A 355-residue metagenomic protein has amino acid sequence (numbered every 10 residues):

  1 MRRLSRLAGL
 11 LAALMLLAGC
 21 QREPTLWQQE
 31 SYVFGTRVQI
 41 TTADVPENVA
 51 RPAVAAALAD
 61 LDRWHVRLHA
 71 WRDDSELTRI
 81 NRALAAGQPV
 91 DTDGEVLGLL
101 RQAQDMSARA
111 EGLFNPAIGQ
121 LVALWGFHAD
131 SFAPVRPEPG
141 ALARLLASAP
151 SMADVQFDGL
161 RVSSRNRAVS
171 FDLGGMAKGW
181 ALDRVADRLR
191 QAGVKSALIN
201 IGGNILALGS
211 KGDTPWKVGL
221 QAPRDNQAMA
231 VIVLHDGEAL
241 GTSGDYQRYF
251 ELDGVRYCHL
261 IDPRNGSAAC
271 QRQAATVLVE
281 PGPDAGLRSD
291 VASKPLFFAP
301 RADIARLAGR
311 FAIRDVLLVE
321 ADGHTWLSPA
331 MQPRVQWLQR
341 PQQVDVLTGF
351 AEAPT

Functional and structural regions predicted by a protein language model:
R2, L11-T355: Mature catalytic core of soluble alpha/beta enzymes
